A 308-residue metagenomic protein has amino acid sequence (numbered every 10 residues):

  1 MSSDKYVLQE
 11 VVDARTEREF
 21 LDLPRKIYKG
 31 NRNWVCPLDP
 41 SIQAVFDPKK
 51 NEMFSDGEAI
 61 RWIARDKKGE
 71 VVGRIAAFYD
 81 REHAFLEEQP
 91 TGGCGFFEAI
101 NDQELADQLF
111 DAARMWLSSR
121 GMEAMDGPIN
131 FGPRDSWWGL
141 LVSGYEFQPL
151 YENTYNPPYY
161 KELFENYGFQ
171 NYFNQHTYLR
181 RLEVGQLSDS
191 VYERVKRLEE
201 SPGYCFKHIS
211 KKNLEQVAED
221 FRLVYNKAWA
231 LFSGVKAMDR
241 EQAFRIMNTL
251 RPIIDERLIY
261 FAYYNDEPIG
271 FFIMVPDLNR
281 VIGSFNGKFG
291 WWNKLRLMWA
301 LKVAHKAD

Functional and structural regions predicted by a protein language model:
M1-N33: Generic start-of-chain signal for non-secretory N-termini
S3-Y6, T154-G234: Acyltransferase donor/substrate-recognition loop-hinge adjacent to the catalytic core
P24-K67, I75-F85, H208-D308: A conserved beta-strand-loop-helix scaffold within acyl/acetyltransferase catalytic domains
A84-G168, F285-D308: Acyl-donor binding region in acyl/amide transferases
E123-N130, Y172-L179, F261: A structural signal for short, well-ordered beta-strand segments and their strand-loop junctions that often border
F131-P133, E183-V184, D277-N279: Short, solvent-exposed loop/turn segments at secondary-structure junctions
